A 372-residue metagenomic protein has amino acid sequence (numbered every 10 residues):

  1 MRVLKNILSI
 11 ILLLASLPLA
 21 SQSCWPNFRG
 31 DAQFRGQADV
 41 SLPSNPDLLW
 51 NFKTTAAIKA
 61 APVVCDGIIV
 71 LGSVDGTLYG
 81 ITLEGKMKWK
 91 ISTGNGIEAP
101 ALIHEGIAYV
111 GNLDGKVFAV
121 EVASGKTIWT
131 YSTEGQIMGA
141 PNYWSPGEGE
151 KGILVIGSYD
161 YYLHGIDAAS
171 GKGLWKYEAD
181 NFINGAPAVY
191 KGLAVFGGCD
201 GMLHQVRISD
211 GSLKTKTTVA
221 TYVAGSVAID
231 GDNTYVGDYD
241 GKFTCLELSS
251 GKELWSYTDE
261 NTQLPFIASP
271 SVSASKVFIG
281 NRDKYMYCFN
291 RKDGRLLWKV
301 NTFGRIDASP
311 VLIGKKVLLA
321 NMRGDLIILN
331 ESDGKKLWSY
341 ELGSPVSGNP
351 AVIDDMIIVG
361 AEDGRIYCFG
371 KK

Functional and structural regions predicted by a protein language model:
M1-L8: Bacterial N-terminal signal peptides that target proteins for export
S16-L17: N-terminal signal peptide c-region/cleavage motif recognized by signal peptidases
Q22-L49: Blade/loop signatures of beta-propeller domains
R29-F34, W50-V63, M87-H104, L113 (+11 more regions): Extracytoplasmic beta-rich repeat domains
V74-G76, I81-L83: Beta-propeller domains
T82-K86, E121-S124, D167-S170, R207-G211 (+4 more regions): Short loop/turn segments that connect beta-strands within beta-propeller blades
